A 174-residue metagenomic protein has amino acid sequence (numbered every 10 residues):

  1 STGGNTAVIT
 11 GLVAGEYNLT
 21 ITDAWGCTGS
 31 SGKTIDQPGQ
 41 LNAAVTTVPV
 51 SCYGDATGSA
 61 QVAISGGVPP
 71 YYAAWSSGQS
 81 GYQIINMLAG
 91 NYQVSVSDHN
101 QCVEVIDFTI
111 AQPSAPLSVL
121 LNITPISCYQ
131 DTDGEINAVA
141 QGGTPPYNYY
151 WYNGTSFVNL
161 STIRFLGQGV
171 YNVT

Functional and structural regions predicted by a protein language model:
S1-T174: Proline- and Ser/Thr-rich low-complexity, intrinsically disordered segments
